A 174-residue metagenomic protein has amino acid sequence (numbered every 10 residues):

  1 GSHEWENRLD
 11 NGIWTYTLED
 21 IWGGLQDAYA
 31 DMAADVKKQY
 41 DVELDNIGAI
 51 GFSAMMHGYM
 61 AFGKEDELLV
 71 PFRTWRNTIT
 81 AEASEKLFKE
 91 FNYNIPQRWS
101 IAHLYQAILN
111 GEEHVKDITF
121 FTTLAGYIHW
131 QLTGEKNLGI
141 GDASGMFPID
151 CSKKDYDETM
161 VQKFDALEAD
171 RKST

Functional and structural regions predicted by a protein language model:
G1-I13: A short small-residue
G12-T15, D27-S173: Glycine-rich phosphate-binding/catalytic subdomain of phosphoryl-transfer and nucleotide/sugar-phosphate-processing
T17-L25: Phosphate/oxyanion-binding active-site loops and adjacent basic polyanion-contact surfaces
